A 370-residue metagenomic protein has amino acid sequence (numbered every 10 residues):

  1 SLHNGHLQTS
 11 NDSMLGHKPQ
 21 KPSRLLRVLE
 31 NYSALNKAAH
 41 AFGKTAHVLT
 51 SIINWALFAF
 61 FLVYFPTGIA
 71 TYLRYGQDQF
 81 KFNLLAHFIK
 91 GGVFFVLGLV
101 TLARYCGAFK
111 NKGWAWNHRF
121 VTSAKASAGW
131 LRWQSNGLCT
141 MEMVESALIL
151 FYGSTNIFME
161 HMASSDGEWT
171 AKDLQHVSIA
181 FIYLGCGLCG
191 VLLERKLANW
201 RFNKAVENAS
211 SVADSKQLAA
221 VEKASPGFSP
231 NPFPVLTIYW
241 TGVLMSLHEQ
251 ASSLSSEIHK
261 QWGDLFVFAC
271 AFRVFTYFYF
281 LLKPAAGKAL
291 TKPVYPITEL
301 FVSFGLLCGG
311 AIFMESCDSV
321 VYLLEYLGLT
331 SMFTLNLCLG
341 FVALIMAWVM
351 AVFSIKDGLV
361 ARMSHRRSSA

Functional and structural regions predicted by a protein language model:
S1-A370: Alpha-helical transmembrane segments of secretory-pathway, organelle, and plasma-membrane proteins
